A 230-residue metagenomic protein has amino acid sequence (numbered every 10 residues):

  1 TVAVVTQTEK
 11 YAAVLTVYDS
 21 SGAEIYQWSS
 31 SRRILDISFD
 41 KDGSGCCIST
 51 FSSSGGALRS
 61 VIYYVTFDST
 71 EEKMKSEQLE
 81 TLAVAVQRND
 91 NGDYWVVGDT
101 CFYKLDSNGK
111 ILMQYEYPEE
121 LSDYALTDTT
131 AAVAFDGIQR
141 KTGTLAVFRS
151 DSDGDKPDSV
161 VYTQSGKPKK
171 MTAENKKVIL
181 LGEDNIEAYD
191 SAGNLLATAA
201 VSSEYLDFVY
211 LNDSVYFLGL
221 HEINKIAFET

Functional and structural regions predicted by a protein language model:
T1, G22-W28, T70-E77, G109-E116 (+2 more regions): A short beta-strand motif characteristic of beta-propeller blades
T1, S30-K41, L79-N91, Y117-T129 (+2 more regions): Repeated scaffold domains used in trafficking and secretory/extracellular systems, primarily beta-propellers
V2-S31, D36, G55: A generic tandem-repeat structural signature
V2-T8, G43-G56, N89-G98, D128-R140 (+3 more regions): Short beta-strand elements that form the blades of beta-propeller/WD-repeat-like and other beta-sheet-rich scaffold
K10-T16, G55-Y64, C101-L105, R140-F148 (+2 more regions): Structural motif
Y18-S21, T66-T70, D106-K110, S150-D153 (+2 more regions): Short loop/turn segments that connect beta-strands within beta-propeller blades
I25-S30, L35-Q114: Solenoidal tandem-repeat scaffolds enriched in leucines and small polar residues
Y115-S203: Intrinsically disordered, low-complexity segments enriched in Gly and acidic/Ser/Thr residues that form flexible
